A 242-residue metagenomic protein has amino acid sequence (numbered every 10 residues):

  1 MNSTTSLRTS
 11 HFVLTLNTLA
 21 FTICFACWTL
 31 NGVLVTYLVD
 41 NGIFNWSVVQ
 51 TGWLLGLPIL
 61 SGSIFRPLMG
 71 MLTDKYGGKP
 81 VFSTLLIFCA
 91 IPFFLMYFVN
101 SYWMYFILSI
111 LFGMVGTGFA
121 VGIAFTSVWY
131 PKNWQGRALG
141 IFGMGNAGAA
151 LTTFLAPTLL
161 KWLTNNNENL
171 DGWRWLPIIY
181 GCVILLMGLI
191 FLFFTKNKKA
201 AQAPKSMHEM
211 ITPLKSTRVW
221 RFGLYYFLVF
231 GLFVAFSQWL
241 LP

Functional and structural regions predicted by a protein language model:
M1-L7, K198-G223: Juxtamembrane intracellular "pre-TM" segments in multi-pass secondary transporters
T29, I59-P67, T117, A150: Residue-level signature of mid-helix packing/kink "hotspots" within the transmembrane helices of 12-pass Major
N31-T36, T217-P242: Extracytoplasmic gate region of multi-pass secondary transporters
L34-S63: Extracellular/periplasmic helix-loop-helix junction of adjacent transmembrane segments in MFS-like secondary
I64-W103: Conserved MFS/SLC helix-loop-helix module at the cytosolic interface between two early adjacent transmembrane helices
L108-G145: Cytoplasmic helix-loop-helix junction between adjacent transmembrane helices in 12-TM secondary transporters
G136-K161: Glycine-rich segments within core transmembrane alpha-helices of 12-TM secondary carriers
G181-A201: C-terminal membrane-cytosol helix-exit motif in multi-pass small-molecule transporters
